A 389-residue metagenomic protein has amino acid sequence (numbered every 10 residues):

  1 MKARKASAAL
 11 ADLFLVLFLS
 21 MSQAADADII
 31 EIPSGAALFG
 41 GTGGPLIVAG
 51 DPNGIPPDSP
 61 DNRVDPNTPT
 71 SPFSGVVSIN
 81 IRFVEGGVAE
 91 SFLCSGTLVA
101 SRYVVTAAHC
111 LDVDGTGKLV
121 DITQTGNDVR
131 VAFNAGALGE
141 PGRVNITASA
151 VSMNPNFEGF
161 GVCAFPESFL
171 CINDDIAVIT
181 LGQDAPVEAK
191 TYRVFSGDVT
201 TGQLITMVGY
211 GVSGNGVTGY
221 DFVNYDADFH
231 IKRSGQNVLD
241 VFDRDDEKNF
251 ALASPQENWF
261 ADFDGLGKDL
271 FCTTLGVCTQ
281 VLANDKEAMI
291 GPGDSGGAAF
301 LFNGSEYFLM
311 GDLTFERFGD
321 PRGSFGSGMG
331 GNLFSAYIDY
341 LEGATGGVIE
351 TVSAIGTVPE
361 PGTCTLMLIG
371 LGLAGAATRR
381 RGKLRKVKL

Functional and structural regions predicted by a protein language model:
K2-A11: Bacterial N-terminal signal peptides that target proteins for export
A11-S20: Bacterial N-terminal signal peptides
M21-A27: Sec/Tat signal peptide C-region and signal peptidase I cleavage site
D28-D61, N67-P72, L93, T97-D112 (+3 more regions): C-terminal subregion of chymotrypsin/trypsin-like serine protease catalytic domains
V76-S78, V84-S101: A conserved glycine-rich beta-strand in the N-terminal activation segment of trypsin-fold
N173-I176, G182-E287: Chymotrypsin/trypsin-fold serine protease catalytic domain
E360-T378: A short, hydrophobic C-terminal helix/tail in secreted or cell-surface proteins
G375-L389: C-terminal membrane-anchoring or membrane-association module
